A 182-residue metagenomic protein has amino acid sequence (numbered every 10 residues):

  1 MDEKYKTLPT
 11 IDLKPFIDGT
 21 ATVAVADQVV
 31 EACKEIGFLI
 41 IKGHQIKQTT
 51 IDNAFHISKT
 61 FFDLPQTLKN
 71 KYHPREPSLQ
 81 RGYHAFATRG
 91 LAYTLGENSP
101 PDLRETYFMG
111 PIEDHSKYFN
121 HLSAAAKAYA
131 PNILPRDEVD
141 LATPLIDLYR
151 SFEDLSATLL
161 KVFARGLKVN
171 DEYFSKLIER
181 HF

Functional and structural regions predicted by a protein language model:
M1-F182: Peripheral, non-catalytic segments flanking oxidoreductase cores
